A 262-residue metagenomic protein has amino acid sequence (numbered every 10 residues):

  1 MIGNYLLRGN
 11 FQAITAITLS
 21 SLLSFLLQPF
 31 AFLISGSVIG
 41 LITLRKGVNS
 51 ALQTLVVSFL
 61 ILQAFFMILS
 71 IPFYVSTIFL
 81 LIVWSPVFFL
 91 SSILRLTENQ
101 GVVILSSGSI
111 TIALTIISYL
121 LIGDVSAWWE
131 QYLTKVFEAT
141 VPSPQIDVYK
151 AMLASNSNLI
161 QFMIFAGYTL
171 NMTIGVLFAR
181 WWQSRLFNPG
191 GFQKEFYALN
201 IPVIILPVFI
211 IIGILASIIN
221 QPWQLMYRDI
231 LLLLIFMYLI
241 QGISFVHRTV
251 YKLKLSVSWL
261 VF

Functional and structural regions predicted by a protein language model:
M1, Q224-F262: Long, positively charged, glycine-interspersed low-complexity recognition regions
M1-V57: Hydrophobic transmembrane alpha-helices
S24-P29, F59-F88: Interfacial aromatic-anchored transmembrane helix boundaries in multi-pass membrane proteins
Q53-L62, I104-A113, L232, S256-F262: Central hydrophobic cores of alpha-helical transmembrane segments in multi-pass integral membrane proteins
F66, I78-Y119: Short helix-perturbing small/polar motifs within transmembrane alpha-helices
A113-I160: Membrane-interface interhelical loops and short interface/amphipathic helices in multi-pass inner-membrane
I164-F187: Transmembrane alpha-helical segments in integral membrane proteins
N188-M237, Q241-G242: Small-residue-rich helix-loop
